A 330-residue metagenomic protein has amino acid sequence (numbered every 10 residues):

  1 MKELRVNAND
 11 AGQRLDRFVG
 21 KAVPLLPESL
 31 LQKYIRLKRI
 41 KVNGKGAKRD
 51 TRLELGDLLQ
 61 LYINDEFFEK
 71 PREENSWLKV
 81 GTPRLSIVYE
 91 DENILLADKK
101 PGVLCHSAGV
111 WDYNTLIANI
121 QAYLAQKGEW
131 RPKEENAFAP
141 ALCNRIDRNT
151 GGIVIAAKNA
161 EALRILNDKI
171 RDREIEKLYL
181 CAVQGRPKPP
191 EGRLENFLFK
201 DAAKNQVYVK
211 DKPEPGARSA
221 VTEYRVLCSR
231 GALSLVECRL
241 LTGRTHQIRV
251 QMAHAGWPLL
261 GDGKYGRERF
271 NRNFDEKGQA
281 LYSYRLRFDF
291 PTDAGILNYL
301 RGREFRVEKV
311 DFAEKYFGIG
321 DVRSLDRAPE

Functional and structural regions predicted by a protein language model:
M1-E330: RNA pseudouridine synthases
